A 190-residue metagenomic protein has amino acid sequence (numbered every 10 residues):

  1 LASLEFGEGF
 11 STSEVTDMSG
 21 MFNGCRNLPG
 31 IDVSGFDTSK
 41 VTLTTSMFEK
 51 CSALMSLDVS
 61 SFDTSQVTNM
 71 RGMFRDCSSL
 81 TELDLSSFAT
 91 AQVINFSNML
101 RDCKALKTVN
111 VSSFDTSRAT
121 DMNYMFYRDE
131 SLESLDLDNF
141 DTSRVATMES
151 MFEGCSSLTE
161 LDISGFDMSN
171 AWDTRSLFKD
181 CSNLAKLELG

Functional and structural regions predicted by a protein language model:
L1-G190: Negatively charged
